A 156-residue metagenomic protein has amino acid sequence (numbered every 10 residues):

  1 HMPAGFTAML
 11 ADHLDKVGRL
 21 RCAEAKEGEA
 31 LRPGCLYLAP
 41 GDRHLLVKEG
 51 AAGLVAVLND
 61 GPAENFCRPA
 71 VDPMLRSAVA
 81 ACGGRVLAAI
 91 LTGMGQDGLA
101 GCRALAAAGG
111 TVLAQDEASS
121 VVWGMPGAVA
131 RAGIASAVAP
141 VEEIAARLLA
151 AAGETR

Functional and structural regions predicted by a protein language model:
H1-R156: Conserved acid/base catalytic micro-environments in cytosolic active-site loops
